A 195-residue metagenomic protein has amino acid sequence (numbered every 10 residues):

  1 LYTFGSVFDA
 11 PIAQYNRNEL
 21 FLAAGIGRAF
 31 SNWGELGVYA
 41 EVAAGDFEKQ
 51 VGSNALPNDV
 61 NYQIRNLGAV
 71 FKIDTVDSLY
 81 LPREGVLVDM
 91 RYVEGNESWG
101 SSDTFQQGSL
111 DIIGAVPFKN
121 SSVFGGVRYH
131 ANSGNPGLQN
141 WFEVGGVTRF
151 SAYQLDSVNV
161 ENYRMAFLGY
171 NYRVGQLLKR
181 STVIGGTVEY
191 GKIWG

Functional and structural regions predicted by a protein language model:
L1-G68, E143-T148, D156-N162, A166: Gram-negative/organellar outer-membrane beta-barrel architecture
I64-V188, I193-G195: C-terminal outer-membrane beta-barrel translocator/porin domains of Gram-negative envelope proteins and their
